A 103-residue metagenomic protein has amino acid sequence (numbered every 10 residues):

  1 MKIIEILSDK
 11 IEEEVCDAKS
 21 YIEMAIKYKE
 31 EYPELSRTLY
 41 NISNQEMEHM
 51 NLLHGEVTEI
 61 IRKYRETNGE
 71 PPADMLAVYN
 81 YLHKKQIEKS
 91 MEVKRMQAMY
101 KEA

Functional and structural regions predicted by a protein language model:
M1-A103: Non-heme di-metal
